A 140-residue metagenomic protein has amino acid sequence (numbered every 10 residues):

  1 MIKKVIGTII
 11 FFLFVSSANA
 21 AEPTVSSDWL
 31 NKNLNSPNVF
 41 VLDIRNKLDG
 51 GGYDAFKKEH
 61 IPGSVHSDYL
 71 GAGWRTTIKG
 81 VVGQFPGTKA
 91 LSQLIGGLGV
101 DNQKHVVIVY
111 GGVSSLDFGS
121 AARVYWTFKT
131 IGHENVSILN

Functional and structural regions predicted by a protein language model:
M1-V5: Positively charged n-region of N-terminal signal peptides that target proteins for export
G7-S16: Bacterial N-terminal signal peptides
A18-A55: Flexible, polar/low-complexity N-terminal or interdomain linker segments that lie immediately upstream of folded
N33-S36, A55-I61, G99-N102, D117-S120: Extracellular/periplasmic catalytic domains that process cell-envelope and extracellular macromolecules
F40-D43, S64-D68, K104-V109, S137-I138: Structural recognition of the beta-strand scaffold that forms the well-ordered cores of secreted hydrolase catalytic
N46-D49, L70-W74, G112-L116: Solvent-exposed loop/turn segments at secondary-structure junctions within structured extracellular/periplasmic domains
H60-I61, V65-L98: Aromatic- and Gly/Pro-rich amphipathic surface segment
F85-N140: Thiolate-centered catalytic microenvironments shared by cysteine-dependent enzyme domains
